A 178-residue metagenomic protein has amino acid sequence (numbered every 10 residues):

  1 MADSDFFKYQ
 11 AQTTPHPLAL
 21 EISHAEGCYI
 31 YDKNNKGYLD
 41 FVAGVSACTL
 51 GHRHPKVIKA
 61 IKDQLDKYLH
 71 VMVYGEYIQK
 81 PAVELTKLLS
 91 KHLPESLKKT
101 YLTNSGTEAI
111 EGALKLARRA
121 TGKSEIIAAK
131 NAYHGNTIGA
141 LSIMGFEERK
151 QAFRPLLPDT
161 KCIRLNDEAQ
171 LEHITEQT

Functional and structural regions predicted by a protein language model:
M1-A2, F6-Y9, H70, L88 (+1 more regions): Intrinsically disordered, low-complexity boundary segments flanking structured domains
M1-E26, P81-A82, T175: Active-site-adjacent loop/helix segments that line or gate small-molecule/cofactor pockets in enzymes
F7-K8, G37-K123: Glycine-rich loop-to-alpha-helix module at the N-terminal edge of alpha/beta enzyme cores
H16-L18, E26, S46, L65-Y68 (+4 more regions): Glycine-rich, flexible loop/turn motifs
A19-V42: Active-site and channel-lining beta-strand-loop segments that bind or position nucleotide-derived/phosphorylated
I22, R53, P81, I163-N166: Short secondary-structure boundary/capping elements
Y31-D32, L50-H52, I143: Short beta-strand-to-turn element immediately C-terminal to the catalytic PLP-Schiff-base lysine in fold type I
T86-T178: PLP-dependent aspartate aminotransferase-fold enzymes
